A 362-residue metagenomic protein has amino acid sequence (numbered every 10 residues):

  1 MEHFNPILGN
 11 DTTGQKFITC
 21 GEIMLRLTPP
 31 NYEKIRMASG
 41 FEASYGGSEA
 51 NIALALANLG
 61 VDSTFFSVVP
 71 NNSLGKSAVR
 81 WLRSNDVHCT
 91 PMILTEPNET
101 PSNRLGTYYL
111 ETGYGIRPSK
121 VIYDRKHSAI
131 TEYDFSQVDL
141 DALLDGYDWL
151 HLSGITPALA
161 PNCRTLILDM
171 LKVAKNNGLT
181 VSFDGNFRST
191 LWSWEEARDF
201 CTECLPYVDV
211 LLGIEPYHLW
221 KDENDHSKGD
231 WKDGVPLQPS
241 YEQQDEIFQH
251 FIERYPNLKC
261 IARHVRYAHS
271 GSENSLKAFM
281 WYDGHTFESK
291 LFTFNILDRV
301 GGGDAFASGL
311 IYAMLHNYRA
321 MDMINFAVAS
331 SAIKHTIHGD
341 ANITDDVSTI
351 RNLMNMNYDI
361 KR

Functional and structural regions predicted by a protein language model:
E2-M92, G113-I116, Y133-F135, K290 (+2 more regions): Glycine-rich phosphate/adenosyl-contacting loop at the front of the ribokinase-like
I23, G185, A305: Active-site metal-binding loops of divalent metal-dependent hydrolases
D62, F66-G154, V181, I350-R362: Conserved N-terminal subdomain of the carbohydrate kinase-like
L166-G178, F200-Y207: Catalytic-core regions built around general acid/base machinery
V173-T180, Y255-K259: A short helix->loop->beta-strand "cap" motif at the edges of active sites that frequently abuts
L191-D283: Conserved phosphate/ATP/ADP-binding segment of small-molecule kinases
K290-M356, I360: Conserved post-catalytic alpha-helical subdomain immediately downstream of the catalytic base and nucleotide-binding
